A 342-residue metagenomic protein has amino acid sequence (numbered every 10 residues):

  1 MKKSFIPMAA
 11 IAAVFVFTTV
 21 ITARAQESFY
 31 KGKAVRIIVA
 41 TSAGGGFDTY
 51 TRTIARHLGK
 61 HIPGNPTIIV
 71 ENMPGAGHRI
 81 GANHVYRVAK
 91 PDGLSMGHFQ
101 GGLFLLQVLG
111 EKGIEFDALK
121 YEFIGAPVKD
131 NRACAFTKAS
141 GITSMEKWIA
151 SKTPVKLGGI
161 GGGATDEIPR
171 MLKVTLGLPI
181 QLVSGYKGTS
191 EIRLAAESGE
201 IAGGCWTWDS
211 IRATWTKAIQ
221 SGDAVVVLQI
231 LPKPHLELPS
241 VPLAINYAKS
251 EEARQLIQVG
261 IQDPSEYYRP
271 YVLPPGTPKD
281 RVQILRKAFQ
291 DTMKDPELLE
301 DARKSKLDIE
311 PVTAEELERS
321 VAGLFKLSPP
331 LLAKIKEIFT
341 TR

Functional and structural regions predicted by a protein language model:
M1-I11: Bacterial N-terminal signal peptides that target proteins for export
A9-T19: Bacterial N-terminal signal peptides
V20-A25: Sec/Tat signal peptide C-region and signal peptidase I cleavage site
K31-V35, S221-D223, V227, Y247-K249 (+2 more regions): An extracytoplasmic/periplasmic, membrane-proximal ligand-sensing/linker region
V35, K60-G64, H84-S95, F104-E191 (+3 more regions): Hinge/capping helix and adjacent helix->loop/strand transition within the periplasmic-binding protein
R36-T51, P74-G77, G158-T165: Extracytoplasmic "Venus flytrap"
G101-G113, D166, R170-T175, S198 (+1 more regions): A ligand-binding cleft/hinge motif common to bilobed small-molecule-binding domains
